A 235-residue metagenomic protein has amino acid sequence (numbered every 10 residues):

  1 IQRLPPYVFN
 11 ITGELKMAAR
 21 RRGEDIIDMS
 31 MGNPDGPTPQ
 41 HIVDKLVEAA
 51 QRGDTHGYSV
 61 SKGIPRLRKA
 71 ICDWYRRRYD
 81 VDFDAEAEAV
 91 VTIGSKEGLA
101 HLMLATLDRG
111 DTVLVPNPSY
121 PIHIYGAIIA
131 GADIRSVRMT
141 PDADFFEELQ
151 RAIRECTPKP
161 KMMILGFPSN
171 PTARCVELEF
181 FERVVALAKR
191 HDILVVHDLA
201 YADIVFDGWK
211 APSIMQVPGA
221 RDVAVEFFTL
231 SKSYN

Functional and structural regions predicted by a protein language model:
Q2-G94, H101: N-terminal small-domain helix-loop-helix segment of the aminotransferase-like
A19-R22, A130, R190-H191: Helix C-cap/helix->beta junction micro-motif
V81-A89, R109-T112, K159, R221-A224: Short acidic capping loops at alpha-helix termini that bridge into adjacent secondary structure
S95-L99, S119-H123, Y234: Conserved coil-to-alpha-helix start sites within the AMP-binding
A105-A127: Conserved PLP-anchoring active-site segment centered on the Schiff-base-forming lysine
D111, A132, R190-L194, R221-D222: A short helix->loop->beta-strand "cap" motif at the edges of active sites that frequently abuts
R135, M139-P212: Active-site phosphate-binding strand-loop segment of PLP-dependent enzymes
G208-Y234: Conserved active-site segment immediately N-terminal to the catalytic lysine that forms the internal aldimine
